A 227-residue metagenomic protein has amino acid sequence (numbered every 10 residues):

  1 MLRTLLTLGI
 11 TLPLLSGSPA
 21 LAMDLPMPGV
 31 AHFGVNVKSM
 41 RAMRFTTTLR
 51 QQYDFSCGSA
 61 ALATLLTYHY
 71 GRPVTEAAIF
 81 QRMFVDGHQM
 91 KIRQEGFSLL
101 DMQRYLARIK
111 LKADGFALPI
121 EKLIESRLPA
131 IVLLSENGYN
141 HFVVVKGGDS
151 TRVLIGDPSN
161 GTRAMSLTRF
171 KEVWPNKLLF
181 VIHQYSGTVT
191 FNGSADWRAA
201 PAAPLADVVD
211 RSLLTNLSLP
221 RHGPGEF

Functional and structural regions predicted by a protein language model:
M1-L2: N-terminal secretory signal peptides that target proteins for export/translocation
L5, T11, S18-V85, M90 (+3 more regions): Active-site-adjacent structural segments surrounding the nucleophilic cysteine of cysteine proteases and isopeptidases
D24-R41, M83-H183, T188-F191: Conserved active-site-adjacent core of cysteine acyl-enzyme catalytic domains
T75, P119-I120, S166, V209-L213: Short, solvent-exposed coil/turn linker segments
N176-F227: Low-complexity, Gly/Ser/Thr/Pro-rich intrinsically disordered linker/tail segments
